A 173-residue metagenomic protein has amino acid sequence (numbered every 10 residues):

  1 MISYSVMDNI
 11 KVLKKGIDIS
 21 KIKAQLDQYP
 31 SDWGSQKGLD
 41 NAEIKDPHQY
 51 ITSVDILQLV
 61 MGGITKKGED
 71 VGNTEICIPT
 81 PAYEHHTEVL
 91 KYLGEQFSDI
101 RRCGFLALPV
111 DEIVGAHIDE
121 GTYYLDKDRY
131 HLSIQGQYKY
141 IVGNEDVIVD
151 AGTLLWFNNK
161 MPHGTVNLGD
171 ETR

Functional and structural regions predicted by a protein language model:
M1-E95: Non-heme Fe(II)/2-oxoglutarate
S98: Extended, loop-rich substrate-binding clefts of extracytoplasmic carbohydrate-active enzymes
F105-Y124: Conserved short histidine dyad/triad with adjacent acidic residue
G115, Y130-A151: A short beta-strand-loop-beta hairpin characteristic of the jelly-roll/cupin
A116-H117, Y140-V142, F157-D170: Short beta-strand His + acidic residue motifs that chelate non-heme Fe in jelly-roll/DSBH and cupin folds
D128-S133, L154-F157, D170-R173: A short hydrophobic beta-strand segment most commonly corresponding to one strand of the jelly-roll/cupin
